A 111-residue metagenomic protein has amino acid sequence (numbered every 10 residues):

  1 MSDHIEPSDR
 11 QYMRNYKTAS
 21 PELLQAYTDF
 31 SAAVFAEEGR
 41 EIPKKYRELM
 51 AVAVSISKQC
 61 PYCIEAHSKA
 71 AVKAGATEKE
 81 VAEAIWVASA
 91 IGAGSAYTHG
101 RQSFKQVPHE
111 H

Functional and structural regions predicted by a protein language model:
M1-E48, H99-H111: Acidic, glycine/proline-rich low-complexity segments that act as flexible tails and inter-domain linkers
L24-A26, A66-E80, F104: Iron-sulfur (Fe-S) cluster-binding segments and ferredoxin-like electron-carrier domains, especially [2Fe-2S]
F35, A51, S68-V72: Amphipathic alpha-helical segments within well-ordered protein domains
Y46-S55, A82-A88: Alpha-helical scaffold segments that form or flank carboxylate-/histidine-based iron centers
M50, V54-A66: Short, thiol/selenol-centered motifs that function as redox-active sites or metal-ligating centers
Y62-E65, K69, A93-Y97: Charged/polar positions within long, soluble alpha-helices
T77-I85, H111: Polybasic, low-complexity binding patches
A82-K105: C-terminal structural segments of small proteins and small subunits
